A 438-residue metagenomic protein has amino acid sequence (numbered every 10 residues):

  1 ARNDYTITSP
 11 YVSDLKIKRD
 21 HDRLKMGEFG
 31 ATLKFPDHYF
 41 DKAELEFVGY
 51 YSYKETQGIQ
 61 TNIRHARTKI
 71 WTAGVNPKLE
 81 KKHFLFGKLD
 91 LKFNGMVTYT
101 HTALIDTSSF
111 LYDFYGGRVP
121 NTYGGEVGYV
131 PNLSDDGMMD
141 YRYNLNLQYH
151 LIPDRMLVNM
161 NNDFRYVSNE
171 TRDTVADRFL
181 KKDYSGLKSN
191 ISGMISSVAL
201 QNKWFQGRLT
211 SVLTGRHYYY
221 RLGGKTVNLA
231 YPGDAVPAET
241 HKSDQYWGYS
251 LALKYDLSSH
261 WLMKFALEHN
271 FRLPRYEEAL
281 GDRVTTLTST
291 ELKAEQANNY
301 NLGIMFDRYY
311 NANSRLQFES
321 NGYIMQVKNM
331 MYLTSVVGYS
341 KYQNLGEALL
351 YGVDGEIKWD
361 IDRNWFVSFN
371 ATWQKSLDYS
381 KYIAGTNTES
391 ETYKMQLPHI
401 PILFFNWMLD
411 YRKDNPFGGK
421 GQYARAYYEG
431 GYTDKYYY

Functional and structural regions predicted by a protein language model:
A1-A66, K394: Periplasmic-side early beta-strands and strand-to-turn transitions of outer-membrane beta-barrels
R2-T8, F47-V48, E55-R64, A103-Y112 (+7 more regions): Outer-membrane beta-barrel translocator domains and adjoining extracellular loop/strand segments of Gram-negative
D14-R19, Q57-R67, V127-D135, D177-K188 (+6 more regions): Extracellular loop and loop/strand-boundary signature of outer-membrane beta-barrel proteins
R23-K25, K69-W71, G137-Y141, N190-S192 (+6 more regions): Residue-level preference for beta-strand/loop junctions
F29-A31, V75-P77, Y143-L147, S196-L200 (+9 more regions): Membrane-embedded beta-strands of outer-membrane beta-barrel proteins, especially the hydrophobic/small aromatic
G30-S52, T68-P232, Q245-Y246, D256 (+3 more regions): Face-selective signature of the C-terminal outer-membrane beta-barrel domain
W204, R208, Q317-Q326, Q343-Y437: Gram-negative outer-membrane beta-barrel transporters
D256, L262-E268, A294-Y351, T372: Membrane-embedded beta-barrel scaffold of Gram-negative outer-membrane proteins
